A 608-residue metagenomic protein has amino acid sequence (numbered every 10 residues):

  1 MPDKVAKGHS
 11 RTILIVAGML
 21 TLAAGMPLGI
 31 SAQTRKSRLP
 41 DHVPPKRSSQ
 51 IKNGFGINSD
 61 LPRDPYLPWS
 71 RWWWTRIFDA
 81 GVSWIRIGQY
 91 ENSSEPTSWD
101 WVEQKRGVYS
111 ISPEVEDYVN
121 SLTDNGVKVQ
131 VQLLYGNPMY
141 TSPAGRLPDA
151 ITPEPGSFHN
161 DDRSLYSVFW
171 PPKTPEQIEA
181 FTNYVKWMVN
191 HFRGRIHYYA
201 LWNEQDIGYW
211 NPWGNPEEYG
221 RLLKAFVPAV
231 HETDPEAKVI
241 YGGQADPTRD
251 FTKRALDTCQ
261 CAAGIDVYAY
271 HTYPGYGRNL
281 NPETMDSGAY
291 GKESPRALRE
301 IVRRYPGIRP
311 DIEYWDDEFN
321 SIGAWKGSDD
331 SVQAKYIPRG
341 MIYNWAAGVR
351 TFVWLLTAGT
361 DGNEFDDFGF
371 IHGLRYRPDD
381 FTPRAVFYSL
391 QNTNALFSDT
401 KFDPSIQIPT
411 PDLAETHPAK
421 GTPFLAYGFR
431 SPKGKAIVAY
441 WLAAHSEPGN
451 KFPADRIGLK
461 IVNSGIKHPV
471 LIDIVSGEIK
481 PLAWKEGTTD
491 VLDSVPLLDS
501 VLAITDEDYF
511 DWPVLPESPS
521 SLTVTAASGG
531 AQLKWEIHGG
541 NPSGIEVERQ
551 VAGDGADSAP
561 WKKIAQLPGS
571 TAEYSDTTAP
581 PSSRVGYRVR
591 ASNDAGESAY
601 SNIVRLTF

Functional and structural regions predicted by a protein language model:
A80-E283: Substrate-binding cleft and catalytic face of glycoside hydrolase catalytic domains, especially the flexible beta-alpha
Y199-L201, L223-T252, R304-I322, V349-D361 (+1 more regions): Aromatic-lined carbohydrate-recognition surfaces of secreted/lumenal glycan-active proteins
Y273-K326, R350-G359, D379-P383: Glycoside hydrolase catalytic-domain groove-lining segments
G323-P418: Aromatic/acidic polysaccharide-binding cleft in carbohydrate-active enzymes
D412-G465: Carbohydrate-binding surface patches
A483-L515: C-terminal beta-strand-rich structural cap/linker in extracellular carbohydrate-active enzymes
W512-P542, P581, G596-F608: Pro/Thr/Ser/Gly-rich low-complexity, intrinsically disordered linker/stalk tracts
D576-G596: Beta-strand-rich modules
